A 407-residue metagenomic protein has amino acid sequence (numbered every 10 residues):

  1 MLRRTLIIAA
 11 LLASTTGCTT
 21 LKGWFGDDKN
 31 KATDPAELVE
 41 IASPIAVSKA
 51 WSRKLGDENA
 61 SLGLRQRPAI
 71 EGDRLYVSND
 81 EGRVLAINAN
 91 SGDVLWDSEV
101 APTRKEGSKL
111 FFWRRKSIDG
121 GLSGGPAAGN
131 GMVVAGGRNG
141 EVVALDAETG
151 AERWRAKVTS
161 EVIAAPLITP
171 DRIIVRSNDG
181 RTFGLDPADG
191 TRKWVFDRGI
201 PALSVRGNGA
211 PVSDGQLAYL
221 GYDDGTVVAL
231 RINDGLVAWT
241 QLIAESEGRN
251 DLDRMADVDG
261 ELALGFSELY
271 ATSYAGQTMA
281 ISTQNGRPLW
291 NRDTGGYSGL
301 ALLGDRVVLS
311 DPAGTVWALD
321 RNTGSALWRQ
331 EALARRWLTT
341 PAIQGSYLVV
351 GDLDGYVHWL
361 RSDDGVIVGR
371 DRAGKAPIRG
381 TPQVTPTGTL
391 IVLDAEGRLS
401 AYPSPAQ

Functional and structural regions predicted by a protein language model:
T15-G17: C-terminal motif of bacterial Sec signal peptides marking the signal peptidase cleavage site
K22, D27-T33, P44-A69, D97-A127 (+7 more regions): Extracytoplasmic beta-rich repeat domains
N79, G137-R138, S177-N178, Y222-D223 (+5 more regions): Structural signature of WD-repeat beta-propellers
N79-A101: Beta-propeller domains
L85, V143, F183, V228 (+4 more regions): WD40 beta-propeller blade core
N88-S91, D146-T149, D186-G190, I232-G235 (+4 more regions): Short loop/turn segments that connect beta-strands within beta-propeller blades
S310-A318, S325-W359: Loop/turn-rich, solvent-exposed surfaces of beta-rich toroidal or solenoidal domains
